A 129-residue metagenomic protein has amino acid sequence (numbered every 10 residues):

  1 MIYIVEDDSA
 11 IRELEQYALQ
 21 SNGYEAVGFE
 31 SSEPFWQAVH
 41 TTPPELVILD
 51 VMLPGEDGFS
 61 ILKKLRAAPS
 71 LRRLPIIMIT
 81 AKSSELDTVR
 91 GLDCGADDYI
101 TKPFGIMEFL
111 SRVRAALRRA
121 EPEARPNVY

Functional and structural regions predicted by a protein language model:
M1, A115-Y129: Short, Lys/Arg-enriched segments at the junction into DNA-binding effector domains of transcriptional regulators
E6: Conserved acidic carboxylate
R12, P54, R72, S84 (+1 more regions): The feature encodes the CheY-like receiver
E13-S21: Charged docking surfaces used in two-component/phosphorelay signaling
G28-L46: Acidic, metal-coordinating helix/loop segments flanking the phosphotransfer/catalytic sites of two-component signaling
D50, T80: Active-site residues of response regulator receiver
